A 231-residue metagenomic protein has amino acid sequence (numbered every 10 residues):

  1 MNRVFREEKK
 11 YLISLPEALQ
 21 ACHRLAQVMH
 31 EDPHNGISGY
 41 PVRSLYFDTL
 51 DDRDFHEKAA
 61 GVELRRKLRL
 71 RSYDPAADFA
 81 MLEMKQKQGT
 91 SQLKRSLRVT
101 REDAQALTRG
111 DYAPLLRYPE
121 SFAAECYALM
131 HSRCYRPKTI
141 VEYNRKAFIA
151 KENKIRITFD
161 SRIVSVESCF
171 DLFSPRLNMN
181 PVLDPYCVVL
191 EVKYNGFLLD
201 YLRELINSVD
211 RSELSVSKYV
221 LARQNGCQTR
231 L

Functional and structural regions predicted by a protein language model:
M1-L231: Phosphate-end processing signature that detects enzymes handling 5′-triphosphorylated RNA and polyphosphate
